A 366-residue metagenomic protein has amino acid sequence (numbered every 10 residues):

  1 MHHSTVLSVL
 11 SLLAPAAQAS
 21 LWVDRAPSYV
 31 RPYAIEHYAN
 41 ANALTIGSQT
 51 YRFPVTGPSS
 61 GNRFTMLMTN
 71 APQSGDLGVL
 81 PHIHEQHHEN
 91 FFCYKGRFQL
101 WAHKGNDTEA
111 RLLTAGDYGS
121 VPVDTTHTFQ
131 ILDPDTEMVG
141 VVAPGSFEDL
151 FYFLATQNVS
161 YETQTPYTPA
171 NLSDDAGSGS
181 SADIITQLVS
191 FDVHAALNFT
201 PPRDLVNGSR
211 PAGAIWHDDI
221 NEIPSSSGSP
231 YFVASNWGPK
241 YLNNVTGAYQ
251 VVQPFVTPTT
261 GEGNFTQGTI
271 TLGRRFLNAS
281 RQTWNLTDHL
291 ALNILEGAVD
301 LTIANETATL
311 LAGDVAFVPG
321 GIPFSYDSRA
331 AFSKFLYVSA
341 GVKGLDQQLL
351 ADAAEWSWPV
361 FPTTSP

Functional and structural regions predicted by a protein language model:
M1-S20: Fungal secretory targeting signals
A19-N70, L172-G268, G273-R274, F361-P366: A short, N-terminal "cap"/entry segment at the start of jelly-roll beta-barrel domains of the cupin/DSBH fold
E36-H37, S59-R63, N90, K104-D124 (+1 more regions): Short acidic-glycine-tyrosine-enriched beta hairpin
V55-G57, L77-E85, A102, Q130-I131 (+3 more regions): Short histidine-centered beta-strand/loop micro-motifs that create catalytic or ligand/metal-coordination sites
N70-P169: Ordered, small/hydrophobic-rich secondary-structure cores
E85-K104, R281-N305: Glycine- and acidic-residue-biased ligand/ion/polar-headgroup-sensing regions
Q130, F147, G273-R275, D288-T302 (+2 more regions): Long compositionally biased, domain-poor regions of proteins
L132-A214, S325, R329-P366: Double-stranded beta-helix
